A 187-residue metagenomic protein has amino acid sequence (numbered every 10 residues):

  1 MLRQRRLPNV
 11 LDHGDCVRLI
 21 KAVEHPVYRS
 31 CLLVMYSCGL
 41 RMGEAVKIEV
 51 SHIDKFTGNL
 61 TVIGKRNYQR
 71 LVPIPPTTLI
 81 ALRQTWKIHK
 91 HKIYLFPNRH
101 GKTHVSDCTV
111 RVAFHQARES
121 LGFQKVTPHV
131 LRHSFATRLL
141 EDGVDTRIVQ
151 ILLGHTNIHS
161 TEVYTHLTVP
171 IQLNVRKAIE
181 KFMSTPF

Functional and structural regions predicted by a protein language model:
M1-F187: Conserved catalytic core of the tyrosine transesterase superfamily
